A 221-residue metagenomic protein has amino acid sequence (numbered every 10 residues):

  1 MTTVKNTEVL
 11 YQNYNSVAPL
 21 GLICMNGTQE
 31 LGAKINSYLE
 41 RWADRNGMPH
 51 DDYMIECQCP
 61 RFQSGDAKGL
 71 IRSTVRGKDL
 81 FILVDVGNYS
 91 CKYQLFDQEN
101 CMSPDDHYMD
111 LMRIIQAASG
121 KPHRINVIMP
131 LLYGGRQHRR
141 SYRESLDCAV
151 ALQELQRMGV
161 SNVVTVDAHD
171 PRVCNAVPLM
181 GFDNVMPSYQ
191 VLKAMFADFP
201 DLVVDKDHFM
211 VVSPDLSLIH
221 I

Functional and structural regions predicted by a protein language model:
M1-I219: PRPP-associated nucleotide enzymes
